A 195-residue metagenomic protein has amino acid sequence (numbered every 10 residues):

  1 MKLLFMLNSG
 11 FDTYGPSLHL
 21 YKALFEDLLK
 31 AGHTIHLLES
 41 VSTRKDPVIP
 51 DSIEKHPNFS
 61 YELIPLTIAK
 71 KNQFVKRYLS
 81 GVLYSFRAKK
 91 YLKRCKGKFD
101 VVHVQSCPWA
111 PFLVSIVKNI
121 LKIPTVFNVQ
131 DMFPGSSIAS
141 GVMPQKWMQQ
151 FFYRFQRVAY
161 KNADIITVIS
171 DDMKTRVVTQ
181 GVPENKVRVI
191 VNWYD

Functional and structural regions predicted by a protein language model:
M1-I53, P57: N-terminal subdomain of nucleotide-sugar transferases
L37-R94: A conserved catalytic-core segment of Leloir-type glycosyltransferases
V41, D172, I190-W193: Carbohydrate-associated surface elements
T43, W109-A110, D172-K174: Alpha-helix capping/helix-boundary segments
I68-K76, L121-R157: Acceptor-binding helix/loop patch of EC 2.4 sugar-transfer enzymes, predominantly nucleotide-sugar-dependent
G81-R87, V101-Q130, P134: An aromatic- and histidine-rich active-site surface loop
K93, F112, I116-I120, K146-V168: Membrane-proximal helix-turn-helix segments that form the acceptor-binding/catalytic region of lipid-linked
V178, E184-V189, Y194-D195: Acidic anion/phosphate-binding donor-loop and adjacent secondary structure in glycosyltransferase catalytic cores
